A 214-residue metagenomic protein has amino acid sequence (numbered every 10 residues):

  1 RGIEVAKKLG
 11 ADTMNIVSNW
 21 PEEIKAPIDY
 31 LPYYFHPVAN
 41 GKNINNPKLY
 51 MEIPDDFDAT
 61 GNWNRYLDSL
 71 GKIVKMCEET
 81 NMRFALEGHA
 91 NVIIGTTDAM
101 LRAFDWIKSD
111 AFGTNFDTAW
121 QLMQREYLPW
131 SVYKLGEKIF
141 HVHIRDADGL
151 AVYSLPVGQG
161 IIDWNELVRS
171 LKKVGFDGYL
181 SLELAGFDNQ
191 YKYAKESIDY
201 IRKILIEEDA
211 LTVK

Functional and structural regions predicted by a protein language model:
R1-T114, L211: Active-site acidic/histidine proton-transfer and metal-coordination neighborhood in alpha/beta enzyme cores
G10-T13, K25, L67-K75, I93-K214: Histidine-acidic metal/acid-base catalytic patches
